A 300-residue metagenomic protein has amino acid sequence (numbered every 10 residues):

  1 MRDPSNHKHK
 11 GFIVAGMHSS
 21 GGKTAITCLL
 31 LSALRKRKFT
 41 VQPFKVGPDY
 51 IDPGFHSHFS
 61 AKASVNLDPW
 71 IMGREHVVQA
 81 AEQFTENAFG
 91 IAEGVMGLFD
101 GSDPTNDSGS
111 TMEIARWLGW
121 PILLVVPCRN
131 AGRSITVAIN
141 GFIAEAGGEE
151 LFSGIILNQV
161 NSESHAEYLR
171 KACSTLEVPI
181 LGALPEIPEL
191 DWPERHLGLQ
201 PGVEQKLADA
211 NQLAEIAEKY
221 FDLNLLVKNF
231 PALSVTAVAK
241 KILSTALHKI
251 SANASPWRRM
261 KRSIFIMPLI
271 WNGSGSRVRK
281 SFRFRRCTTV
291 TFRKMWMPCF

Functional and structural regions predicted by a protein language model:
R2-L118, V126-G154, E163-E167, N272-G275 (+1 more regions): ATP-dependent carboxylate-amine ligase catalytic core
K45, P179-P188, F282-C287: Beta-strand->loop->alpha-helix junctions that form or flank phosphate-binding loops in nucleotide-handling enzymes
M72-R74, E186-W192, T289-T291: A short acidic, often aromatic-flanked loop/helix-cap motif at beta-alpha or helix-coil junctions that lines enzyme
P127-C128, N158-N161, R258-K261: Structural motif
G132-L247: Internal gly/pro-rich beta-alpha loop/helix module that stabilizes soluble enzyme cofactors or their anionic handles
T245, S251-F300: Phosphate-binding active sites in nucleotide-utilizing proteins
